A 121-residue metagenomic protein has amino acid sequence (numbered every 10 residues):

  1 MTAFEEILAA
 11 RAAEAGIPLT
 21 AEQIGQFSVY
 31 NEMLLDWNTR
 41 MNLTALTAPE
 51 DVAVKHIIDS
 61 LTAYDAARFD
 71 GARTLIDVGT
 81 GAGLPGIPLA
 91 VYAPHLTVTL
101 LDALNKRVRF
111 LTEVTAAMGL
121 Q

Functional and structural regions predicted by a protein language model:
M1-L46: N-terminal auxiliary segments of SAM/dcSAM-dependent transferases
F4, Q23, Y30, V52 (+2 more regions): Residues at the start of alpha-helices and the adjacent loop-to-helix junctions
A10, D36, V54, R73-T80: N-terminal hydrophobic or amphipathic segments with adjacent small-residue motifs that include Sec signal peptides
G25-V29, M33, V52-T62: Amphipathic alpha-helical interaction segments
L46-D51, A72-R73: A short glycine/serine-rich beta->alpha loop
I58-Q121: Conserved SAM/SAH cofactor-binding pocket of Class I
